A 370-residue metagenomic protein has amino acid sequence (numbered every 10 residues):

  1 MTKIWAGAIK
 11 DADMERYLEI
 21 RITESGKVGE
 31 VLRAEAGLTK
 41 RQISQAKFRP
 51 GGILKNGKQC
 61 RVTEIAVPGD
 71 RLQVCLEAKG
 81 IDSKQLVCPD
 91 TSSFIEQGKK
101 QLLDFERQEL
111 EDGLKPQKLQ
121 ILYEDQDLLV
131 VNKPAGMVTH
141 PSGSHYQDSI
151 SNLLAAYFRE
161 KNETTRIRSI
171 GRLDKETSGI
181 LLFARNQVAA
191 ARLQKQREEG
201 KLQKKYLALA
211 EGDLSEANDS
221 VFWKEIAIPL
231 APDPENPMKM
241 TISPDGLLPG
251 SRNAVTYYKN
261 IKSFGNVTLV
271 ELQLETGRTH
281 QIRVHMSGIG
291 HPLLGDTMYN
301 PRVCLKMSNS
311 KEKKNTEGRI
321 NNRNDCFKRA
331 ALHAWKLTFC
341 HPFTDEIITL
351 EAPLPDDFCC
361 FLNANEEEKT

Functional and structural regions predicted by a protein language model:
T2-T370: RNA pseudouridine synthases
